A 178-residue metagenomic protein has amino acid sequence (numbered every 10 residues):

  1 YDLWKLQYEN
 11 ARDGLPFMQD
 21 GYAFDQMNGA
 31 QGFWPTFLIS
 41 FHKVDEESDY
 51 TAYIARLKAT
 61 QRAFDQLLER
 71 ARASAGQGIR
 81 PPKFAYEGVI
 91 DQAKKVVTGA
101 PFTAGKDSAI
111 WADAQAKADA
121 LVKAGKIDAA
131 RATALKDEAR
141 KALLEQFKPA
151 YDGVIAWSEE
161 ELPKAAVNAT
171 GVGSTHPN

Functional and structural regions predicted by a protein language model:
Y1-N178: N-terminal maturation segment of proteins
